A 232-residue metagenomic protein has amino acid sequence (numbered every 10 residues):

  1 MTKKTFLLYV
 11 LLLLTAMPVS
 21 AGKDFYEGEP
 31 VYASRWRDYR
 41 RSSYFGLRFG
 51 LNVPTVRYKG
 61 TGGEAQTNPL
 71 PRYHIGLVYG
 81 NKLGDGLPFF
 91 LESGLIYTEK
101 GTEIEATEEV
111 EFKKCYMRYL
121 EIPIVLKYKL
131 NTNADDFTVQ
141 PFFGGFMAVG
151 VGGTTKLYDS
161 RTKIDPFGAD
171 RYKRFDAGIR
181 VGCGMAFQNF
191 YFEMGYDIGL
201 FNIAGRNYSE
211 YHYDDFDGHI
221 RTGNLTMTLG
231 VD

Functional and structural regions predicted by a protein language model:
A21-H74, V78: Short glycine/proline- and aromatic-enriched beta-strand/turn motifs that initiate or cap beta-hairpins
A33-S42, L83-F89, N131-T138: Short loop/turn motifs that connect adjacent beta-strands in outer-membrane beta-barrel proteins
W36-R37, G76-K82, V125-K129, G182-A186 (+1 more regions): Transmembrane beta-barrel domains of outer membrane proteins
R41-F45, T67-Y73, Y116-I122, F137 (+3 more regions): Residues that define the transmembrane beta-barrel architecture of outer-membrane proteins
S43-F49, Y73, F89-S93, I122 (+4 more regions): Transmembrane beta-strands of outer-membrane beta-barrel proteins
L47-V53, S93-E99, L126, P141-V149 (+3 more regions): Transmembrane beta-barrel strands of outer-membrane/channel proteins
R57-G63, E103-V110, G153-T162, A204-Y211: Outer-membrane beta-barrel translocator domains and adjoining extracellular loop/strand segments of Gram-negative
I96, K100, D176-D232: Predominantly the C-terminal beta-signal and adjacent terminal strand-loop region of outer-membrane beta-barrel
